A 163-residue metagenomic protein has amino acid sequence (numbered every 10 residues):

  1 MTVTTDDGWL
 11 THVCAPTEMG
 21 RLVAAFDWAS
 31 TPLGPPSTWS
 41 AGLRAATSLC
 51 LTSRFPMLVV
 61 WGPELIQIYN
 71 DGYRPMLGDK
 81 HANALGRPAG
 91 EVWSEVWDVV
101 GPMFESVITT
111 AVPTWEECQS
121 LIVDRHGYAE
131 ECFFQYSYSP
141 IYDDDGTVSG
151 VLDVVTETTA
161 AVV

Functional and structural regions predicted by a protein language model:
V3-D7, R21, E64-P88: GAF sensory/regulatory domain recognition with acknowledged cross-activation on helical regulatory dimers
G8-T31, T159-V163: Signal-transmission linkers at sensory-effector interfaces
A25-L33, P75-D79, N83-D98: PAS-family sensory/regulatory domains
P36-Y69: Sensory modules in modular signal-transduction proteins
S37, A41, E95-V100, I108-S149: Per-ARNT-Sim (PAS) sensory domains and their PAS-associated C-terminal
A45-L49, P56, E91-E95, M103-T110: Amphipathic alpha-helical regulatory segments at dimerization interfaces that relay allosteric signals between sensory
P56-W61, Q67-I68, T114-W115, Y136-S139 (+1 more regions): Short, structured motif recognition centered on aromatic/hydrophobic residues
I141-V163: Sensory coupling linkers of modular signal transduction proteins
